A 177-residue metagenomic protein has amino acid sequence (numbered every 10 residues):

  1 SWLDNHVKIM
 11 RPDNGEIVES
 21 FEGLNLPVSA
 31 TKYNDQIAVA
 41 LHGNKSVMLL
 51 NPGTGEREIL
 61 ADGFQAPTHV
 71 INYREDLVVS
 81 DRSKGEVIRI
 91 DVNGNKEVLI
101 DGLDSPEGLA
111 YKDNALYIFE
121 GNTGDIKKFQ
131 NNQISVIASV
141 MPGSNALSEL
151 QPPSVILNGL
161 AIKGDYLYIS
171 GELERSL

Functional and structural regions predicted by a protein language model:
S1-L177: Sequence-structural signature of mature extracellular/luminal beta-sheet repeat domains, prominently beta-propellers
